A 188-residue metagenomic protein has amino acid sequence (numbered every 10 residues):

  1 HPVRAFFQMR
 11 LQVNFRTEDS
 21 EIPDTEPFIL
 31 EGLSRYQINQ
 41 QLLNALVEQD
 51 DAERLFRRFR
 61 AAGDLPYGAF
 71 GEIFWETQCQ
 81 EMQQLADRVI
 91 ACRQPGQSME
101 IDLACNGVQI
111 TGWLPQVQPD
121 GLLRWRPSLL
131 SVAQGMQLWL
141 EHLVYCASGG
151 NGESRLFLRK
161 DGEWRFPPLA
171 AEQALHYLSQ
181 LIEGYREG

Functional and structural regions predicted by a protein language model:
P2-G188: Structural signature of nuclease core domains in nucleic-acid processing machines
